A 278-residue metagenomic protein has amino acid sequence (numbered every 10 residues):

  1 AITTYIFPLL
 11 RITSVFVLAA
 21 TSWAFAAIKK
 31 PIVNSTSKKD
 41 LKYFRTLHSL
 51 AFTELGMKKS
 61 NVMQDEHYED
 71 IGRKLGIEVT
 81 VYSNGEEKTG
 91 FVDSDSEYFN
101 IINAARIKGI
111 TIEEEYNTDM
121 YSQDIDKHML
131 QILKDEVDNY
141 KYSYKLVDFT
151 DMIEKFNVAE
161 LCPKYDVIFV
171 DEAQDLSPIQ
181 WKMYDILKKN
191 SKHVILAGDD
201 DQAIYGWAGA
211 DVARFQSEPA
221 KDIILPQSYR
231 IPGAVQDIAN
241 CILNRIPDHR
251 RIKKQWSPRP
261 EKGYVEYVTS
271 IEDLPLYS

Functional and structural regions predicted by a protein language model:
I2-Y5, R11-S14: Low-acidity, Ser/Thr- and Arg-rich intrinsically disordered low-complexity segments
T13-F16, L41: Short active-site oxyanion
S14, A104-A105, Y116, S270-S278: Short, intrinsically disordered, charge-balanced linker/junction segments flanking boundaries in proteins
V17-T21: Short beta-strand-centered segment that lines the nucleotide-binding/catalytic pocket of NTP-utilizing
S22-W23, A27, R45-L50, Q174-K262 (+2 more regions): Conserved helicase motor core of SF1/SF2 NTP-dependent helicases
I28-I101: Conserved P-loop NTPase-based nucleic-acid remodeling module centered on helicase motor cores
K42, D166-V170, V194-I195: Hydrophobic "anchor" residues on beta-strands that sit immediately upstream of conserved functional sites
V81-F169, P178-M183, G206: Accessory N-terminal region flanking or inserted into the helicase ATPase core in nucleic-acid motor proteins
